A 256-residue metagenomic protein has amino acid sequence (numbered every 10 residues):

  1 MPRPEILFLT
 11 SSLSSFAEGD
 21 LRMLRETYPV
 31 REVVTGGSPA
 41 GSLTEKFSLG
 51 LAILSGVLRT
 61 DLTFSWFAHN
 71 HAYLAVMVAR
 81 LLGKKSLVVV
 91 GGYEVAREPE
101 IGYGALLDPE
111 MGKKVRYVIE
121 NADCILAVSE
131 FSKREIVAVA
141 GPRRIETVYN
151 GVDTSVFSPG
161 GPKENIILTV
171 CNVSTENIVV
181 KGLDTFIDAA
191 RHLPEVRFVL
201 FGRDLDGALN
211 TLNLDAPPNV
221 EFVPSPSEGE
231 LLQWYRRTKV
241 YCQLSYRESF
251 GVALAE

Functional and structural regions predicted by a protein language model:
G37, S174, V196-T211, P224: Glycosyltransferase donor-sugar binding loop
L54, L81, A105-I125: Membrane-proximal helix-turn-helix segments that form the acceptor-binding/catalytic region of lipid-linked
L62, A79-E98, I119, L126: Active-site proximal beta-strand in glycosyltransferases
I119, S225, Q233-T238: Short alpha-helical donor nucleotide-sugar binding micro-motif in glycosyltransferases
F131, G151: Carbohydrate-associated surface elements
G161-L193, V199: Conserved donor-binding/catalytic core segment of Leloir-type glycosyltransferases
L209-L232: Nucleotide-activated donor-binding/catalytic signature segment of Leloir-type glycosyltransferases, i.e., the conserved
Y246: Aromatic "clamp/platform" in nucleotide-sugar-dependent glycosyltransferases that forms part of the donor/acceptor
